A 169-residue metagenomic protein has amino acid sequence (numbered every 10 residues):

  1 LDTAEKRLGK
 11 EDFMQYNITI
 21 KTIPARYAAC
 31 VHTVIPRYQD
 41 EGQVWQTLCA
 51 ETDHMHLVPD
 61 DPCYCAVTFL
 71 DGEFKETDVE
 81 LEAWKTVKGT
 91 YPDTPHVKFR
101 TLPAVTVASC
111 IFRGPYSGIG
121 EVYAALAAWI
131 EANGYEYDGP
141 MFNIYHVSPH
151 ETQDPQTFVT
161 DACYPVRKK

Functional and structural regions predicted by a protein language model:
L1-K169: A solvent-exposed interaction/effector surface
